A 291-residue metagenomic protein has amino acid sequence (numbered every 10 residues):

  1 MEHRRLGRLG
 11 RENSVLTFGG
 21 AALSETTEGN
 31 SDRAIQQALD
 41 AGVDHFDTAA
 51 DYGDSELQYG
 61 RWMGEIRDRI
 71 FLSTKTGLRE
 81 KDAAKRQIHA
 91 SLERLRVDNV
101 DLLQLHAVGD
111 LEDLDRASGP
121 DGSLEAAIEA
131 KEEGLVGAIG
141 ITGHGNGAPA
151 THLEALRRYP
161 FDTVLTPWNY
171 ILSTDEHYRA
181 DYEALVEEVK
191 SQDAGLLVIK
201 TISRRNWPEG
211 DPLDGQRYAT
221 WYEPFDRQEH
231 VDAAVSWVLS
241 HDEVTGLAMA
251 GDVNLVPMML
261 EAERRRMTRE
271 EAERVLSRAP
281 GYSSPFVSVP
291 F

Functional and structural regions predicted by a protein language model:
M1-I70, A126: N-terminal binding-site loop/beta-alpha segment at the start of enzyme catalytic domains that lines or forms
M1-R4, E56-Q58, Q87-A90, A148-H152 (+1 more regions): Alpha-helical scaffolding within the catalytic cores of extracellular/periplasmic polymer-degrading hydrolases
L6, F18, A38, F46 (+9 more regions): Conserved, mostly hydrophobic/aromatic
G7-G10, D40, G60-D68, H89-D98 (+3 more regions): Acidic (Asp/Glu)-rich catalytic clusters
T26-A38, K81-R96, N146-L156, E229-W237: Short, acidic/polar
R69-E80, L102-H106, T166-Y170: A short, structured active-site edge motif that brings together acidic residues
L92-D115: Active-site groove signature of glycoside hydrolases
V108-F291: Beta/alpha (TIM)-barrel catalytic core signal, keyed to glycine-rich beta->alpha loops juxtaposed to Asp/Glu that bind
